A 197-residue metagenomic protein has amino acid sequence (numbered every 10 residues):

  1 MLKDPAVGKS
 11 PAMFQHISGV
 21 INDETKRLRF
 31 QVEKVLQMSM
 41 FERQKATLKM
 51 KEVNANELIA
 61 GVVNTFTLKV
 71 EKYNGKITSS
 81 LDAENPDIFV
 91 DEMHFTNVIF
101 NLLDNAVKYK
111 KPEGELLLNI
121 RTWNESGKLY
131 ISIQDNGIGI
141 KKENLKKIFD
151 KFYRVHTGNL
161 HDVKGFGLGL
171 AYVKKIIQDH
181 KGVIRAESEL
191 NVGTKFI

Functional and structural regions predicted by a protein language model:
D23-L28: Short alpha-helical segment of the dimerization/phosphotransfer core of two-component systems
R43-L48, D87-V90: Conserved micro-motifs of the catalytic ATP-binding
K49-N54, E71, K76-P86: Conserved catalytic submotifs in the C-terminal HATPase_c
A106-V107: Short helix-loop "hinge" at the ATP-lid/N-box region of the Bergerat-fold HATPase_c
E115-G127: Short beta-strand/loop element within the Bergerat-fold HATPase_c
I140-F152: Short conserved segment of the HATPase_c
